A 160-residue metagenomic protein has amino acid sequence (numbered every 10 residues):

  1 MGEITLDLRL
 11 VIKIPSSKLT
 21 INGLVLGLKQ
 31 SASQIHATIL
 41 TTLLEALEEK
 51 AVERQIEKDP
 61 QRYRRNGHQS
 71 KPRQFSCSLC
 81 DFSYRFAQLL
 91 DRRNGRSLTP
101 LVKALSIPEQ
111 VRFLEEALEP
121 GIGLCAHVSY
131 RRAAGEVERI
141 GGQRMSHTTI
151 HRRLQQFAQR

Functional and structural regions predicted by a protein language model:
M1-V111, Q155-Q156: Short, flexible loop/hinge motifs at secondary-structure junctions
F82-R160: Short, positively charged, Gly/Tyr-enriched micro-motifs that form contact patches at catalytic or ligand/partner
